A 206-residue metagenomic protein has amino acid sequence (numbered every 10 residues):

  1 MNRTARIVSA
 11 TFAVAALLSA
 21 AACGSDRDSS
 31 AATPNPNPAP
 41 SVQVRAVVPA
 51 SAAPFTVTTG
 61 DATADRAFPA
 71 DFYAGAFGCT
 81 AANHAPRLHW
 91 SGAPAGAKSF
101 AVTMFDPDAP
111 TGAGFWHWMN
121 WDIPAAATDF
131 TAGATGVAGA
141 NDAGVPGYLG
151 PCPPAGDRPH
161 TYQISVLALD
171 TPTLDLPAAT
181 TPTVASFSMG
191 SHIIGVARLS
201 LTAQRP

Functional and structural regions predicted by a protein language model:
N2-I7, A13, L17-S19, C23-P206: N-terminus-centered regions that define maturation/targeting leaders and the start of the first functional domain
